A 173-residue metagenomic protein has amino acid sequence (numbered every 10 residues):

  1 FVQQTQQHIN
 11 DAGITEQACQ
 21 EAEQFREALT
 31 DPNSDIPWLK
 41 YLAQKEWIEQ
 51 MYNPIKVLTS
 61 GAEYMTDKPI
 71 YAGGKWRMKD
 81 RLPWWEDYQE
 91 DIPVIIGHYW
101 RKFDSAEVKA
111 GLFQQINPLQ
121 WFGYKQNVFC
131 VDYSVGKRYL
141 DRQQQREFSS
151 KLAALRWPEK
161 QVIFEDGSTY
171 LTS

Functional and structural regions predicted by a protein language model:
F1-W84: Active-site-proximal loop/helix segment associated with metal-binding centers of metalloenzymes
Y71-S173: Long, positively charged, glycine-interspersed low-complexity recognition regions
